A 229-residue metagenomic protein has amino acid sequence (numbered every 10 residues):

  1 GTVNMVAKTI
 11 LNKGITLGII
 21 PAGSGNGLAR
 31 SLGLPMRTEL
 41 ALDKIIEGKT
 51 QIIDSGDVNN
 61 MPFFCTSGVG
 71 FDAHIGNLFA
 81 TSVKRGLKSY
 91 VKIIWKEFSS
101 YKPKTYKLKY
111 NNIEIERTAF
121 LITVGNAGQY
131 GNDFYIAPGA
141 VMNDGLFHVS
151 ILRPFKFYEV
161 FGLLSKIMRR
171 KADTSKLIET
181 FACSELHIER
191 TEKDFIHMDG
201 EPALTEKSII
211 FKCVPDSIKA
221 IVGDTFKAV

Functional and structural regions predicted by a protein language model:
V3-N4, T205: Short, well-ordered alpha-helical microsegments
N4-A7, A29-S31, D133-F134, F161 (+1 more regions): Short glycine-/acidic-enriched loop or helix-start segments at secondary-structure transitions that form or flank
K8-T16, I20-F120: Catalytic core of DAGKc-family lipid kinases
N59-N60, S67-A73, G125-G128, R153-F155 (+1 more regions): Glycine-rich beta-alpha junction loops
K102-K104, T118-F120, N143-H148, A182-S184: A generic structural signal for short beta-strands and their flanking turns/coil linkers
Y110, E116, I151-V229: ATP/nucleoside-binding phosphotransfer catalytic cores, i.e., glycine-rich phosphate-binding loops
T123-L163, M168-A172: Internal helical hairpin/lid segments
